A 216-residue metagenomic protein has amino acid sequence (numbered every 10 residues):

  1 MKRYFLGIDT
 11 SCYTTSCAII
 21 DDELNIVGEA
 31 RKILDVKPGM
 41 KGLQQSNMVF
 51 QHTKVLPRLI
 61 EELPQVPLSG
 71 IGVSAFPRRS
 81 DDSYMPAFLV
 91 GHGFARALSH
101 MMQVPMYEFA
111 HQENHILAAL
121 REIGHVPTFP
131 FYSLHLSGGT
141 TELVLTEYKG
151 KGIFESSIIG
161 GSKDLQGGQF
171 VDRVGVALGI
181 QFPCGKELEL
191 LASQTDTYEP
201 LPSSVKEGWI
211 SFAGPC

Functional and structural regions predicted by a protein language model:
M1-R3, V104-F131: Conserved phosphate-binding catalytic cores of ATP/NTP-utilizing and phosphoryl-transfer enzymes
R3, T10-S11, V27-E29, P127-F129 (+2 more regions): A short helix-loop
Y4, P67-G70, Y132: Structural motif
I8, V73, M106-H111, L165: General beta-strand structural signal in soluble alpha/beta enzymes
S11-F50, G152-I158: Short glycine-rich, Thr/Ser-proximal phosphate-binding strand/loop in the N-terminal lobe of ATP-dependent enzymes
A30-K32, Q51-P64: Short, well-ordered amphipathic alpha-helical segments that serve as non-catalytic structural scaffolds within diverse
E61-R96: Short beta-strand-loop/turn "lid" adjacent to the catalytic site in phosphate-handling enzymes
H92-H115, S162: Short, acidic/small-residue loops that bind anionic groups at enzyme active sites
